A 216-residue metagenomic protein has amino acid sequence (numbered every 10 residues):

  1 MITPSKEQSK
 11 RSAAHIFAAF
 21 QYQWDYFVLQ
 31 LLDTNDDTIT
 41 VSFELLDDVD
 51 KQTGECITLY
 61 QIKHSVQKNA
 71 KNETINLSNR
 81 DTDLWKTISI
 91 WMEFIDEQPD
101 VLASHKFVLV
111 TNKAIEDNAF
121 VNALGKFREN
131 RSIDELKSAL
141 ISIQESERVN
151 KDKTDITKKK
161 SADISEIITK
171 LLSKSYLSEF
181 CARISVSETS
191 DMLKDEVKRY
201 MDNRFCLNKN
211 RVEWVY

Functional and structural regions predicted by a protein language model:
M1-A14, S65-Y216: Acidic metal-coordinating catalytic centers involved in nucleic-acid phosphodiester chemistry
S12, I16-F17, Q21-K86: Catalytic centers of nucleases
